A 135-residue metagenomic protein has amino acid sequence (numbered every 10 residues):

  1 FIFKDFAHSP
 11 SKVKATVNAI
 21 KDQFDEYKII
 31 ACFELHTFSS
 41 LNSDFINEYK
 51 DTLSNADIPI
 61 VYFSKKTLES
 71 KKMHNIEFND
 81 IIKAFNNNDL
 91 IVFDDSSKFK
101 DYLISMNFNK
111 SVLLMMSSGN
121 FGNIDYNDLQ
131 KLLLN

Functional and structural regions predicted by a protein language model:
F1-N135: ATP-dependent carboxylate-amine ligase
